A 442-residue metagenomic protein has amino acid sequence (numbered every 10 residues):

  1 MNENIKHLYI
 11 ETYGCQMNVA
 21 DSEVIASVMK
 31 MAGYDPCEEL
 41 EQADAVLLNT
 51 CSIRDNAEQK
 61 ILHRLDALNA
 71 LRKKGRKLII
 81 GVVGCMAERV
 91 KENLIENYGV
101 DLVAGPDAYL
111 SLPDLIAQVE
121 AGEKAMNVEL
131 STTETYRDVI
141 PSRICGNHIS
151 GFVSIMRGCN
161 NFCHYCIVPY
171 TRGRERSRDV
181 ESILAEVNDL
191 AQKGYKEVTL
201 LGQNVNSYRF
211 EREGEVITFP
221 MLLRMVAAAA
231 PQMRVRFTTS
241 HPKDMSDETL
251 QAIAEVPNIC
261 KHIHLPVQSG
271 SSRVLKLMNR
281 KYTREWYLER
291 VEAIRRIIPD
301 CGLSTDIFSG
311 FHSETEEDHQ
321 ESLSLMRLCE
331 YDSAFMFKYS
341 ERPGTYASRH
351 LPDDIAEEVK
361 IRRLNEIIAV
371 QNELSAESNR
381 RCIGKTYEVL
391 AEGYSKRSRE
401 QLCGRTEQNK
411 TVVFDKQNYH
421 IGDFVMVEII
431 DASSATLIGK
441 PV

Functional and structural regions predicted by a protein language model:
M1-Y208, T218, E248, I263 (+7 more regions): Proteins enriched for Cys/Gly/acidic motifs involved in redox and nucleic-acid/cofactor modification
T12, L277, A334, F414-D415: Thr-Gly-centered strand-to-loop micro-motif
M17, I53-N56, M86, P242-D244 (+3 more regions): Glycine-/small-residue-rich active-site loops that bind phosphorylated ligands and cofactors
I80-G84, L94, Q192-E316, R327: Conserved SAM/AdoMet-binding glycine-rich loop
L110, N161, N206, S272-R273 (+2 more regions): Glycine-centered loop/turn positions within well-structured domains that cap or flank conserved ligand/cofactor-binding
G146-I149, C159-N161, I259, S269 (+5 more regions): Short flexible coil/turn linkers enriched for glycine and charged/polar residues that connect secondary-structure
C163, I183, L200, F237 (+7 more regions): Conserved, mostly hydrophobic/aromatic
A347-V442: Terminal RNA-binding accessory module
